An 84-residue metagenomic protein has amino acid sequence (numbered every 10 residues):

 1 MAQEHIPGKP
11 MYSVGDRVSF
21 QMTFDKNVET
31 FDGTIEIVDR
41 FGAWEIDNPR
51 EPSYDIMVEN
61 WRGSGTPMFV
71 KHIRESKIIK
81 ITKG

Functional and structural regions predicted by a protein language model:
M1-R17, Q21-D25: Mixed-charge, Lys/Arg-rich low-complexity intrinsically disordered regions
G15, V28, E51-S53: A general secondary-structure signal for short beta-strands and their flanking turns/coil in non-transmembrane regions
G15-R17, D32-T34, E75: Conserved beta-strand residues within beta-sheet cores
D25-E29, R62-G65: Short, cysteine-centered beta-strand-loop-beta hairpins and adjacent loop/turn segments enriched in charged/polar
N27-G42: Short beta-strand-centered aromatic/proline hotspots
G42-Y54: Short, solvent-exposed secondary-structure boundary/capping segments
E51-G84: Intrinsically disordered, low-complexity, charged/polar segments
